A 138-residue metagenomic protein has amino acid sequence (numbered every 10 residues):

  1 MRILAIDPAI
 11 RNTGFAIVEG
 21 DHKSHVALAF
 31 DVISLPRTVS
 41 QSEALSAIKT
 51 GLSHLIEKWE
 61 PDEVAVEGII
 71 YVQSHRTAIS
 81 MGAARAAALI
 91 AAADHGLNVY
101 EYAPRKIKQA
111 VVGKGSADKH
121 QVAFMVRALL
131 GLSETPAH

Functional and structural regions predicted by a protein language model:
M1-H138: Phosphate- and other anionic-substrate recognition elements at nucleic-acid/protein interfaces
